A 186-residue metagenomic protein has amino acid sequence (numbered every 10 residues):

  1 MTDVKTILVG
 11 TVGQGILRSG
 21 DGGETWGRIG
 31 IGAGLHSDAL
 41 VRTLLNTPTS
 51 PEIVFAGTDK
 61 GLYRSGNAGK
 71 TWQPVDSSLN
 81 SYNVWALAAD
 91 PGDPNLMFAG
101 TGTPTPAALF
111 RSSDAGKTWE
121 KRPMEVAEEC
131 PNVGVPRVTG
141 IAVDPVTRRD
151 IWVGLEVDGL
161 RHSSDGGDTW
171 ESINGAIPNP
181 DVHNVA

Functional and structural regions predicted by a protein language model:
M1-A186: Extracellular glycan-interacting surfaces
